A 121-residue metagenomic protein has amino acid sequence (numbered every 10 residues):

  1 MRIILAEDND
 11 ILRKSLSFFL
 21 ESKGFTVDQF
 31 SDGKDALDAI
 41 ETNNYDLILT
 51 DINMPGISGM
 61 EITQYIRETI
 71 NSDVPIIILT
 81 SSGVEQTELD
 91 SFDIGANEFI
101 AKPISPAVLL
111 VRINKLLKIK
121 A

Functional and structural regions predicted by a protein language model:
E7: Conserved acidic carboxylate
D10-D28: Two-component/phosphorelay signaling modules centered on CheY-like receiver
R13, P55, T69, V84 (+1 more regions): The feature encodes the CheY-like receiver
N43-L49: Active-site beta3 strand of CheY-like receiver
I104-I113: C-terminal output helix
